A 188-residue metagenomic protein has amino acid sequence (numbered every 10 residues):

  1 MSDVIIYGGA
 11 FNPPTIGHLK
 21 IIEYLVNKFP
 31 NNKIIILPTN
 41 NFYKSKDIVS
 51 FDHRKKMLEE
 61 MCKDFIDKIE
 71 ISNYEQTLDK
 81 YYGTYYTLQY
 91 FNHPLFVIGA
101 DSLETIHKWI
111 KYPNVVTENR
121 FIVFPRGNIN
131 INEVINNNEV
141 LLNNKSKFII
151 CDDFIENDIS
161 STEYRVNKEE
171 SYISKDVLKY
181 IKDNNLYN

Functional and structural regions predicted by a protein language model:
M1-N188: Nucleotidyltransferase catalytic core that binds NTPs
